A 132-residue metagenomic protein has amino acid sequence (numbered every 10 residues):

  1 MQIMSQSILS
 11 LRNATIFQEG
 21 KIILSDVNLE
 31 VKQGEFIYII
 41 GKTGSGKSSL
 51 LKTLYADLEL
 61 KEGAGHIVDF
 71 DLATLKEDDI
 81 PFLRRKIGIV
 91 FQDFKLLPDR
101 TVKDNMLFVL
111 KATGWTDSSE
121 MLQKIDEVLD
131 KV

Functional and structural regions predicted by a protein language model:
L9, L24-D26: Conserved structural motif at the start of ABC-family nucleotide-binding domains
I40-K42: The feature captures the beta-strand-to-loop junction immediately N-terminal to the Walker
Y55: Helix-to-loop junction immediately C-terminal to a conserved catalytic motif
G63-D71: Conserved ABC transporter NBD signature motif
F70-D71, L107, G114, S118-V132: Conserved ABC ATPase "signature" region
L72-G88: ABC ATPase NBD coupling module
K86-I87, F91-K95, R100: ABC ATPase nucleotide-binding domain signature
D99-F108: Short coil-to-helix segment of the ABC ATPase nucleotide-binding domain corresponding to the Q-loop/switch region
